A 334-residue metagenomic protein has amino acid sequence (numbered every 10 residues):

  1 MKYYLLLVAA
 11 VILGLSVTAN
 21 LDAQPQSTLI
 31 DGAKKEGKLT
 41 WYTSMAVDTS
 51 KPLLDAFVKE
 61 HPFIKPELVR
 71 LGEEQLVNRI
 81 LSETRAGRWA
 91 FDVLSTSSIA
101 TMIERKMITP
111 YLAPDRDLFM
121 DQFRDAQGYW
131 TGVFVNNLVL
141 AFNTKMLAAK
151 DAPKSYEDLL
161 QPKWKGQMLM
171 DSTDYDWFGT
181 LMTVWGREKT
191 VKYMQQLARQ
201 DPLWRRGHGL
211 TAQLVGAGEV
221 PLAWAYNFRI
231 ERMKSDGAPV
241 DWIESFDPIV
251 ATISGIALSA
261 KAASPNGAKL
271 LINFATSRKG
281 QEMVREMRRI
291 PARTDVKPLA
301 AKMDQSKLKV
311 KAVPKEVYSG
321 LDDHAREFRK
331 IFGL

Functional and structural regions predicted by a protein language model:
Q24-T40, K59, L160-K165: Immediate post-signal peptide segment of exported/extracytoplasmic ligand-binding proteins
Q26, K34-P52, N227, S254: Extracytoplasmic "Venus flytrap"
T40-D55, P66-E219: Extracytoplasmic ligand-binding site segments that recognize negatively charged/polar headgroups
I99-E104, P221-P239: A ligand-binding cleft/hinge motif common to bilobed small-molecule-binding domains
I108-D117, Y129-G132, S235-V250, S259-A262: Short beta-strand->loop
A141-M146, M182-V184, T252-S264, M283-V284: A bilobed periplasmic-binding-protein/Venus flytrap-type ligand-binding module shared by bacterial periplasmic
W164-T173, A275-P298: Periplasmic-binding protein-like
P298-L334: Extracellular/periplasmic bilobal clamshell ligand-binding domains
